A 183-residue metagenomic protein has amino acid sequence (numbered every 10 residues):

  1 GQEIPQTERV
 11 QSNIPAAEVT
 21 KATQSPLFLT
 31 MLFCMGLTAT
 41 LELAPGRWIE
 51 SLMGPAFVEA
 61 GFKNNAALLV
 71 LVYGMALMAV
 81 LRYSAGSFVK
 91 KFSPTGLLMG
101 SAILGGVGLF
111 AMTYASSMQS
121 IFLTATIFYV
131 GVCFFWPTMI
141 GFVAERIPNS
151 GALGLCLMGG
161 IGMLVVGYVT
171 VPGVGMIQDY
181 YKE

Functional and structural regions predicted by a protein language model:
G1-R9: C-terminal membrane-cytosol helix-exit motif in multi-pass small-molecule transporters
T20-V72, A76-A79, G167-Y180: Extracytoplasmic gate region of multi-pass secondary transporters
L43, Y129-P137, M163, G167: Small-residue-rich segments within alpha-helical transmembrane domains of MFS-like 12-TM solute carriers
L81-P94: Helix-to-loop junctions at the C-terminal end of transmembrane segments in multipass secondary transporters
G96-A111: Structural signature of the two symmetry-related core transmembrane helices
T113-T124: Helix-loop junctions at membrane interfaces in 12-TM secondary transporters
F134-P148: Intracellular juxtamembrane helix-capping segments at the cytosolic ends of symmetry-related transmembrane helices
S150-K182: A late C-terminal transmembrane helix in Major Facilitator Superfamily
